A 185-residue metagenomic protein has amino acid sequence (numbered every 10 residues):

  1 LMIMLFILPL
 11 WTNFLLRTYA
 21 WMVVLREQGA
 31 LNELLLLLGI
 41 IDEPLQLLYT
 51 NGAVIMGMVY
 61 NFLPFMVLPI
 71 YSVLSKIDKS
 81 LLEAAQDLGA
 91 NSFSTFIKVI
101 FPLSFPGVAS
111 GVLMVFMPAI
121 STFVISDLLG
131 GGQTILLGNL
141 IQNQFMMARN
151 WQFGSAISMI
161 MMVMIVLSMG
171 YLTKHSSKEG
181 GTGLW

Functional and structural regions predicted by a protein language model:
L1-A20, L82-E83, F96-I97, F105-P106: Cytoplasmic-entry segments and transmembrane alpha-helices of multi-pass inner-membrane transporters
L5, T18, M56, Y71 (+4 more regions): Hydrophobic core positions of alpha-helical segments in small-molecule transporters and transporter systems
L5, V59, V112, F116 (+2 more regions): Generic alpha-helical transmembrane segments of integral inner-membrane proteins, especially permease/transport modules
L8, Y60-K79, A90-S121: Transmembrane alpha-helices
T18-V59, F93, L129-Q133: Membrane-interfacial helix termini and adjacent extracytoplasmic/periplasmic loops of multi-pass transporters
N51-G52, L82, F93, F105 (+2 more regions): Residues that define the loop-to-transmembrane-helix transition and helix capping in multi-pass membrane transporters
Y71-L82, Q86, S155-W185: C-terminal transmembrane helix and the adjacent membrane-cytosol boundary/short C-terminal tail of inner/organellar
D127-S177: Interhelical loop and adjacent transmembrane-helix boundary motif in polytopic membrane transport permeases
